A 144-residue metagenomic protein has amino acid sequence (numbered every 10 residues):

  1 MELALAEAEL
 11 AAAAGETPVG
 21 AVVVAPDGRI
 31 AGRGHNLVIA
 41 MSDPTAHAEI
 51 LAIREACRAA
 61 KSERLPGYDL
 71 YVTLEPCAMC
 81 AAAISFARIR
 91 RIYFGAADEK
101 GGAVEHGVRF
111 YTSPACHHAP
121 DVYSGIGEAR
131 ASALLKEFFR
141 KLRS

Functional and structural regions predicted by a protein language model:
M1-A11, P76-S144: Zinc-dependent deaminase
G15-V19, P66: Short, basic and Ser/Thr-rich N-terminal targeting/leader segments
V19-G28: Short beta-strand scaffold segments in enzyme catalytic cores
A40-L51: A short, polar/charged loop-to-alpha-helix boundary motif
E49-E63: Short, charged low-complexity linear segments at domain edges
S62-L74: Immediate flanking context of iron-sulfur cluster ligation sites
